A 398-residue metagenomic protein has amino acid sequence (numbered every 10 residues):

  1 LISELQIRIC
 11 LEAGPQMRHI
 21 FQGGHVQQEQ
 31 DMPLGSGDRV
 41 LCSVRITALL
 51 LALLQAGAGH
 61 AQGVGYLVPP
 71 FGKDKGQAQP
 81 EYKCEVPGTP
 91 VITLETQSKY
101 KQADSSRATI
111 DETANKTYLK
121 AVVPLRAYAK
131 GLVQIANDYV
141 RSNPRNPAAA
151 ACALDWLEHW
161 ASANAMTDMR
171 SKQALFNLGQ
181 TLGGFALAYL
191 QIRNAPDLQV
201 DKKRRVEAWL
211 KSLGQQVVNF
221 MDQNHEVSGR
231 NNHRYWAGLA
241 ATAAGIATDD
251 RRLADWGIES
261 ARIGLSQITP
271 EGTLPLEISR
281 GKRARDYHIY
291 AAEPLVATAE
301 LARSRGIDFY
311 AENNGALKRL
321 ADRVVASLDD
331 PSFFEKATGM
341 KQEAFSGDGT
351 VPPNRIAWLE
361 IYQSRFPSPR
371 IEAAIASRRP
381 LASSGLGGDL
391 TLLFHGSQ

Functional and structural regions predicted by a protein language model:
Q28-Q30: Alpha-helix boundary/capping motif
T47-Q55: Bacterial N-terminal signal peptides
A61-E226, Y235, L301-S304, F309-Q398: Extracellular glycan-targeting catalytic surfaces
Y189-L265, I278-H288: Eukaryote-skewed repeat-based solenoidal scaffolds used as protein-protein interaction platforms, primarily
T248, R252-E335: Long, repeat-rich segments with strong aromatic
